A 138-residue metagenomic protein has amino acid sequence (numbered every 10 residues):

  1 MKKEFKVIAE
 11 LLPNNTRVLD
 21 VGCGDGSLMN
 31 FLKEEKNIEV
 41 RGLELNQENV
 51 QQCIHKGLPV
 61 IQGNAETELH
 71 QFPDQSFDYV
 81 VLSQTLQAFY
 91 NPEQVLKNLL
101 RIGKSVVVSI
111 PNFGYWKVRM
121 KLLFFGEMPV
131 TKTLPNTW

Functional and structural regions predicted by a protein language model:
M1-N15: Conserved alpha-helix/loop element of class I SAM-dependent methyltransferases that forms part of the SAM/SAH-binding
N14, Q75-S76, I102: Alpha-helix C-terminal capping/helix-to-coil transition sites in glycosyltransferase folds
G22-G24: Class I SAM-dependent methyltransferase "Motif I" SAM/SAH-binding loop
S27, F31-E68: Class I SAM-dependent methyltransferase SAM/SAH-binding core
Q71-Y79: A short acidic, Gly/Pro-enriched loop at the edge of an enzyme's catalytic core that lines a small-molecule cofactor
Y79-N91: A short SAM/SAH-binding and catalytic strip from SAM-dependent methyltransferases
E93-R101, S105-W138: S-adenosyl-L-methionine-dependent methyltransferase catalytic module, highlighting the catalytic core
